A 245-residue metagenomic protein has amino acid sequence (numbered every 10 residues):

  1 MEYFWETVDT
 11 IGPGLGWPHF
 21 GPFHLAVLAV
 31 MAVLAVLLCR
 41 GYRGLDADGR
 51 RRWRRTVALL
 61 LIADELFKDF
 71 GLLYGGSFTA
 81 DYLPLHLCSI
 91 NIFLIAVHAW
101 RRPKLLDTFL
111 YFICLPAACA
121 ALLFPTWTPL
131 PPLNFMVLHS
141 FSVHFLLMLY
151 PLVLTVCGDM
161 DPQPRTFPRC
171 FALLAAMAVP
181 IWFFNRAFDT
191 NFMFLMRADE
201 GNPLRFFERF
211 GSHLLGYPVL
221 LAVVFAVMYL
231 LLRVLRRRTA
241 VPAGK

Functional and structural regions predicted by a protein language model:
M1-R52: N-terminal topogenic module of multi-pass integral membrane proteins
I11-V30, R169-A172, F188-M228: Membrane-interface transmembrane-helix boundary segments in multi-pass integral membrane proteins
H24-L28, G76-C88, L110-Y111: Structural signature of hydrophobic alpha-helical transmembrane segments
L25, L83-L87, L138-L149: Membrane-interface loop-to-helix entry segments
V36-L38, I95, L146-P164: Alpha-helical transmembrane segments in multipass membrane proteins, preferentially the mid-helix core
D48-L59, L106-Y111, C170: Membrane-interfacial loop-to-transmembrane alpha-helix junctions, especially the N-terminal start
V57-G71: A generic, lipid-embedded transmembrane alpha helix
K68-G75, L123-P131: Juxtamembrane "helix-exit" motif on the non-cytosolic side of transmembrane helices
